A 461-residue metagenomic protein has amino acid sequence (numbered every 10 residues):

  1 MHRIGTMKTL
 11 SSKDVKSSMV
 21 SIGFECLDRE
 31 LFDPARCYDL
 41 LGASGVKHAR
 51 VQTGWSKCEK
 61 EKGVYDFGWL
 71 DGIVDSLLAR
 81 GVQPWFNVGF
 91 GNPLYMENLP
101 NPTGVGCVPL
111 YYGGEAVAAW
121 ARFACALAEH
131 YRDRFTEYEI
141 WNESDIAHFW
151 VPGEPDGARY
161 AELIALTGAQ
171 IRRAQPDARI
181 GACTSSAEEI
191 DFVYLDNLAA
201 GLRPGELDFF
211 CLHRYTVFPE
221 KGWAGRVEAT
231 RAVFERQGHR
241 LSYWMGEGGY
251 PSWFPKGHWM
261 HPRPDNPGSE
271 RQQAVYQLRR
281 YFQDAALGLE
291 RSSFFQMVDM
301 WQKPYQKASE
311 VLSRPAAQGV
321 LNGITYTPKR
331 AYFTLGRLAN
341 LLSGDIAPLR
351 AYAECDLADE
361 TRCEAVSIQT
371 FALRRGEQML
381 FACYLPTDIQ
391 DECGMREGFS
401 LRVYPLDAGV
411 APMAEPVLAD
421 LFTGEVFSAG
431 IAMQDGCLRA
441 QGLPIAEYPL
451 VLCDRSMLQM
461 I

Functional and structural regions predicted by a protein language model:
H2-A126, E139, D145: N-terminal substrate-binding region of glycoside hydrolase catalytic domains
G23, Y138-I140, E162-Y194, E235-F254 (+2 more regions): Aromatic-lined carbohydrate-recognition surfaces of secreted/lumenal glycan-active proteins
L31, L99-V233, P255-Q277, A308-V311: Active-site cleft segment of glycoside hydrolase catalytic domains centered on the general acid/base Glu
A49, L77, L127, Y138 (+9 more regions): Conserved, mostly hydrophobic/aromatic
F209-M260, R280, E290, F294-D299 (+2 more regions): Glycoside hydrolase catalytic-domain groove-lining segments
W253-C363: Aromatic/acidic polysaccharide-binding cleft in carbohydrate-active enzymes
D356-A411, P449-V451: Carbohydrate-binding surface patches
F427-I461: C-terminal beta-strand-rich structural cap/linker in extracellular carbohydrate-active enzymes
